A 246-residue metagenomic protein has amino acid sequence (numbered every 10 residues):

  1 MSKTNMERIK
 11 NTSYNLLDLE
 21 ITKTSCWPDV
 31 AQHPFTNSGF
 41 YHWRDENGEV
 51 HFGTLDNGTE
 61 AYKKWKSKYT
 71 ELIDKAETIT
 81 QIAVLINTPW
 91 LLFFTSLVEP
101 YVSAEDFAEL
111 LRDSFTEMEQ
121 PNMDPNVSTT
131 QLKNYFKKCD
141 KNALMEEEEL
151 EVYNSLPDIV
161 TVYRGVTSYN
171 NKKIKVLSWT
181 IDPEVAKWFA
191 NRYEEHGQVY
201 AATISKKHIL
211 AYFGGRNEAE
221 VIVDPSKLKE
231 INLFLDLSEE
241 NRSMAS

Functional and structural regions predicted by a protein language model:
M1-T161, S168-L177, P183-S246: Conserved NAD+-utilizing ADP-ribose enzyme module
